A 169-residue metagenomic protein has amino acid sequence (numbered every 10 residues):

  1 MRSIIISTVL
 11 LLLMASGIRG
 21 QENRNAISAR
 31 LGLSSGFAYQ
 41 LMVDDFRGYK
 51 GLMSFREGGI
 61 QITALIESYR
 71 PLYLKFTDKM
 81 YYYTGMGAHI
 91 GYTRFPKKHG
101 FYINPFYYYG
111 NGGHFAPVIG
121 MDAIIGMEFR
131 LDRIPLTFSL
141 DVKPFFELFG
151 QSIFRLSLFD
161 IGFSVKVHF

Functional and structural regions predicted by a protein language model:
M1-N23: Cleavable N-terminal export/targeting peptides
R19-R24, F46, P71-Y81, L131-L136: Short loop/turn motifs that connect adjacent beta-strands in outer-membrane beta-barrel proteins
Q21-S34, V43-E57, L140-L148: Transmembrane beta-strand segments that form the barrel wall of outer-membrane beta-barrel proteins
N23, L31-S35, G58-I62, M80 (+2 more regions): Residues that define the transmembrane beta-barrel architecture of outer-membrane proteins
A29, F37-L41, A64-R70, M86-I90 (+3 more regions): Residues on the lipid-exposed face of transmembrane beta-strands in outer-membrane beta-barrel proteins
S35-F37, G59, L72, Y92-K98 (+1 more regions): Gram-negative outer-membrane beta-barrel proteins
Y49-G51, Y92-A116, S152: Flexible, solvent-exposed loop segments that connect beta-strands
Y69-P105: Helix-adjacent hinge/juxtasegments
